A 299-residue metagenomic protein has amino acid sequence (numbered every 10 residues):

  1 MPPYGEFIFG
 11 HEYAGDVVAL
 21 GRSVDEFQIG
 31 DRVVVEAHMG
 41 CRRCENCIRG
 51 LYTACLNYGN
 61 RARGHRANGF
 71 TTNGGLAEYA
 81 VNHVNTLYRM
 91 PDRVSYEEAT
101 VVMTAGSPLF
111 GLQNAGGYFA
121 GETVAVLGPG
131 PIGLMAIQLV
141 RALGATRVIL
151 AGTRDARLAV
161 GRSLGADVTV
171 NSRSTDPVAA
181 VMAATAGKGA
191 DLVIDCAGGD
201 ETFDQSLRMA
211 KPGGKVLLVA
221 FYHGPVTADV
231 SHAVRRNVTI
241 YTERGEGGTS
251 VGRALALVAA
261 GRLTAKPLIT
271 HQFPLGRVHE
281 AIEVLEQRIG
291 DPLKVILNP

Functional and structural regions predicted by a protein language model:
M1-I48, T53, P91-R93: Glycine-rich beta-strand-centered segment in the early N-terminal region that forms part of a ligand/cofactor-binding
P2, C41-L127: NAD(P)H dinucleotide-binding glycine-rich loop of Rossmann-like/cofactor-binding domains, especially the beta1-alpha1
V18, V148-I149, L217: Conserved beta-strand positions in the Rossmann-like core of class I SAM-dependent methyltransferases
N85, D92-T175, A179: Mid-domain Rossmann-like dinucleotide-binding core that forms the NAD(H)/NADP(H) cofactor-binding site
A145, R162, D167, G199-R262 (+1 more regions): Glycine-rich phosphate-binding loop and adjacent beta-alpha segment of Rossmann(oid) nucleotide-cofactor-binding
L192, D204-R208, G248-P299: C-terminal hydrophobic helical "lid"/dimerization subdomain of Rossmann-like NAD(P)H-dependent oxidoreductases
